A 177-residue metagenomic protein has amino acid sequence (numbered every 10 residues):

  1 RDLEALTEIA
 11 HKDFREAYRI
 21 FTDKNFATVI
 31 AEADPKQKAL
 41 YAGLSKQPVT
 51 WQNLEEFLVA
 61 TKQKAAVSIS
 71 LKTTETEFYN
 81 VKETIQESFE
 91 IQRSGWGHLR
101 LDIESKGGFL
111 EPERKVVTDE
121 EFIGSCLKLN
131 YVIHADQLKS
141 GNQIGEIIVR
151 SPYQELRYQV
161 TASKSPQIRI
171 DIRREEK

Functional and structural regions predicted by a protein language model:
D2-D23, T28: Extracytoplasmic/secretory-pathway proteins
D23-S94, D136-L138, R169-K177: Beta-sheet-dominated interaction scaffolds and their linkers
A27, R100-E104, I148, P152: Eukaryotic, compositionally biased intrinsically disordered regions
A65-S68, K72, Q92-N130: Surface-exposed binding patches on compact interaction domains or structured appendages
T84-S88, C126-K128, E155-R157: Intrinsic-disorder/low-complexity, polar/charged segments enriched in Ser/Thr/Lys/Arg/Asp/Glu/Gln
Q86, W96-S105, N142-I144, Q159: Short, hydrophobic/aromatic beta-strand segments
F89, L129-Y131, K139-Y153: A short beta-strand micro-motif common to beta-rich folds, especially ectodomain repeats
Q159-R169: Short beta-strand edge segments in extracellular beta-sheet folds
